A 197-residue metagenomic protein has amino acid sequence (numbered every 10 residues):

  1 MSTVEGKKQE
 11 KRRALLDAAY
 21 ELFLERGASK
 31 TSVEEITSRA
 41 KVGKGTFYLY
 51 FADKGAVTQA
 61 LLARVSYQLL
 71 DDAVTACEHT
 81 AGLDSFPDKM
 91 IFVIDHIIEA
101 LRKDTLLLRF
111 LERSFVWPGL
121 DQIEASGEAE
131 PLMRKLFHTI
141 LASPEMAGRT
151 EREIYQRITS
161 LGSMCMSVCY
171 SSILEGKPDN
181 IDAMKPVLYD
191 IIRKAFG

Functional and structural regions predicted by a protein language model:
M1-R26, K30-R39, A56: Basic, helix-initiating cap at the start of DNA-binding domains
K41-F51: Short hydrophobic/aromatic patch on the recognition helix
F51, T58-Q68, D72: Alpha-helical DNA-contacting segments of helix-turn-helix folds
G55-V57, L106: A secondary-structure capping/hinge motif
A60, V74-K103, L161: Hydrophobic alpha-helical connector segments
D71-V74, A100, G119-M146, R152-T159 (+2 more regions): Amphipathic alpha-helical packing segments from all-alpha helical-bundle domains
D88, A100-L120, Y170-L174: Amphipathic alpha-helical segments used for helix-helix packing
R109-E112, P144-I191: Hydrophobic/aromatic-rich alpha-helical bundle segments in the mid-to-C-terminal region
